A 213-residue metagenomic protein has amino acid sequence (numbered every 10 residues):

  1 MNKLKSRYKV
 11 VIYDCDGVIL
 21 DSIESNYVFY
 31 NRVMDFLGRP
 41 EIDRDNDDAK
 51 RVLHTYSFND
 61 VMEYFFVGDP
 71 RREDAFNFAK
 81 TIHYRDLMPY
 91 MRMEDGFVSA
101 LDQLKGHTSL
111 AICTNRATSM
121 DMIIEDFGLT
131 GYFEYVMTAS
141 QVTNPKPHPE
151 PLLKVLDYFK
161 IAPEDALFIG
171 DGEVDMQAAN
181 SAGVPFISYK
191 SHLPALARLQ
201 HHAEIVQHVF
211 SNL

Functional and structural regions predicted by a protein language model:
M1-K9, A117, D121-L213: Asp-based, Mg2+/Mn2+-dependent phosphohydrolase catalytic module
K3-V98, D102-G106: N-terminal helical cap/lid subdomain that shapes the substrate entry/recognition surface in HAD-like hydrolases
Y13, L110, A166-F168: Short glycine- and Lys/Arg-enriched binding-loop motifs that mark or flank ligand-binding interfaces
G106-H107, A182: Conserved dinucleotide-binding and phosphotransfer motif residues
S109-L110, P185: Residue-level detector of anion-binding/catalytic polar loops
C113-T114: Conserved phosphate-coupling serine/threonine residues in phosphotransfer and NTP-handling enzymes
